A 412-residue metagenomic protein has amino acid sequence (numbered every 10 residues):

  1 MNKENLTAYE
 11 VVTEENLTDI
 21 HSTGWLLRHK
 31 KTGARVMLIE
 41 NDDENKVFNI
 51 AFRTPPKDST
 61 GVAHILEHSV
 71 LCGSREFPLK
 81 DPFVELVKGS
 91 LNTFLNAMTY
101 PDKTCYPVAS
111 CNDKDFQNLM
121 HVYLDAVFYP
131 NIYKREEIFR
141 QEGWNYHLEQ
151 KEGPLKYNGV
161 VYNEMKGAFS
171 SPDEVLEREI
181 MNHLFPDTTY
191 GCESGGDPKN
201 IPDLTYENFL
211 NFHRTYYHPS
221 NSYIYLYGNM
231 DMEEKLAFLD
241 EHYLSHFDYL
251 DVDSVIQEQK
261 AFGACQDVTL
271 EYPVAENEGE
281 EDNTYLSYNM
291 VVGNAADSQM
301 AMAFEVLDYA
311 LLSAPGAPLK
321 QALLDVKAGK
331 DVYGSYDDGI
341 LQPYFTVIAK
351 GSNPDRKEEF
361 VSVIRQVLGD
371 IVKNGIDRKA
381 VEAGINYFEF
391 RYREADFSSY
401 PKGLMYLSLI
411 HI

Functional and structural regions predicted by a protein language model:
N2-D42: N- or domain-start disorder-to-order transition segments that initiate the globular core
N2-T7, P55, S69, G73-P78 (+4 more regions): Charge-rich, well-structured scaffold segments of protease-associated domains
T23-K30, Q266-E276: Short acidic-hydrophobic surface loop/beta-edge motif
G24, G33-V36, V47, E177-E179 (+1 more regions): Short glycine-rich loop/turn motifs
V36-I39, N211-T215, T269-N277: Short, surface-exposed beta-strand/loop micro-motifs that present aromatic residues
I39-R53: Active-site scaffold of zinc-dependent metalloenzymes
F52-T60: Short pre-active-site segment immediately N-terminal to the catalytic Zn-binding motif
T60-C72: Active-site recognition of the HExxH zinc-binding catalytic motif
